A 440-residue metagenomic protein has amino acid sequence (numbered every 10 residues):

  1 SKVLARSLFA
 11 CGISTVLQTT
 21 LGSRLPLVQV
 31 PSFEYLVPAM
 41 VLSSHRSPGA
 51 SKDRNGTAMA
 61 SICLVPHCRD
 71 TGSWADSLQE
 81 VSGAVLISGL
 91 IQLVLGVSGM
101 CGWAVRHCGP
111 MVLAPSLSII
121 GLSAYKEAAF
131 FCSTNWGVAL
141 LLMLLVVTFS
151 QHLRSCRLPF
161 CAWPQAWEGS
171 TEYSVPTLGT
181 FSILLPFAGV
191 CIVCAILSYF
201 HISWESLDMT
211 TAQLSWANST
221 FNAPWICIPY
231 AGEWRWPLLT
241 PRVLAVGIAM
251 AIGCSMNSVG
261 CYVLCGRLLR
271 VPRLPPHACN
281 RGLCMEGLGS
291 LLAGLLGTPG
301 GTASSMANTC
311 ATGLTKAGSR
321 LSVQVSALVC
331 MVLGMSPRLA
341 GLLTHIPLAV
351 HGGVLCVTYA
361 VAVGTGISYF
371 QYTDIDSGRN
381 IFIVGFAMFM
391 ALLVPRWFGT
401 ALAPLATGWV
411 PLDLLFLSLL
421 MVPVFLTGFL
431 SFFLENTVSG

Functional and structural regions predicted by a protein language model:
S1, A39-V41, G99-G102, K126-A129 (+5 more regions): Generic transmembrane alpha-helix signature in multi-pass membrane proteins, especially transporters/channels
S1-L4, F200-N222: Interfacial/capping segments of alpha-helical transmembrane domains
S1-P26, V37-D70: N-terminal signal-anchor module of multipass membrane proteins
S1-Q18, L239-R320: Membrane-embedded helical hairpins/re-entrant loop segments and their flanking transmembrane helices within multi-pass
K2-A5, S23-L36, R106-L113, P276-A278 (+3 more regions): Short, non-helical or kinked segments that cap or interrupt transmembrane helices
V28-L42, G260-L269, G301-L314, A327-L328 (+2 more regions): Re-entrant/interfacial helical elements at transmembrane boundaries that shape and gate the permeation pathway
S44-G56, S61-H201, S326-G440: Membrane-embedded alpha-helical modules
L178-V190, C194-Y199, W216-Y262, C279: Hydrophobic, membrane-embedded alpha-helices of multi-pass small-molecule transporters
